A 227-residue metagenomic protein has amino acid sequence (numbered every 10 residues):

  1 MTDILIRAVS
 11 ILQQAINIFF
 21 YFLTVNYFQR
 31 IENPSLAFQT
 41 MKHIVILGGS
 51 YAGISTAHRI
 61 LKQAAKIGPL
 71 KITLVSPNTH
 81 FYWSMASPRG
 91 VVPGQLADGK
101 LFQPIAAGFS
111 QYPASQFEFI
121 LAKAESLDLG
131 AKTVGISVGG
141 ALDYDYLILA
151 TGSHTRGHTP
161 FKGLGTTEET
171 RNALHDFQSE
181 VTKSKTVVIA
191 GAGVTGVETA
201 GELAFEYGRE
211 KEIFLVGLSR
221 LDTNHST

Functional and structural regions predicted by a protein language model:
T2-E118, R156, G201-T227: Beta1-alpha1 glycine-rich phosphate/pyrophosphate-binding loop at the start of Rossmann-like nucleotide-binding domains
T2-T40, L74, Q116-A190: FAD-binding core/adjacent interface of flavoenzyme oxidoreductases
A52, S126, T195: Glycine-/small-residue-rich active-site loops that bind phosphorylated ligands and cofactors
R89, L164-G165, E198: Flexible domain-boundary/linker segments
K183-K211: Rossmann-like NAD(P)H-binding beta-loop-alpha module
